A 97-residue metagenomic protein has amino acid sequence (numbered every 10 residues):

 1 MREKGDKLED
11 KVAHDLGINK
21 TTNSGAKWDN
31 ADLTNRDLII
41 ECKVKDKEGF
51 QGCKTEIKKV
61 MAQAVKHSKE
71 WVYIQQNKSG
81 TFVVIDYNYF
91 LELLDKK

Functional and structural regions predicted by a protein language model:
M1-K97: Catalytic phosphate/metal-binding cores of nucleic-acid and nucleotide-processing enzymes, i.e., regions that mediate
